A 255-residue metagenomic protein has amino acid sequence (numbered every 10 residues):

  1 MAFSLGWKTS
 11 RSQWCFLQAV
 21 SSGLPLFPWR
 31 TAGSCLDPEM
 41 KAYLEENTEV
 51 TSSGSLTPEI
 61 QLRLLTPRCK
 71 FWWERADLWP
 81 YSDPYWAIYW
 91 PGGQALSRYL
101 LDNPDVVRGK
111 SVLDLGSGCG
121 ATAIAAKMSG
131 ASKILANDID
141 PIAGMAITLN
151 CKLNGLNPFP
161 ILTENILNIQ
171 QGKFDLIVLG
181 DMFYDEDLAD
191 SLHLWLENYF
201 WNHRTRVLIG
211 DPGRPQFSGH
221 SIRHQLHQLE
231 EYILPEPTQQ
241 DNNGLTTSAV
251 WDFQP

Functional and structural regions predicted by a protein language model:
A2-P255: S-adenosylmethionine-dependent methyltransferases
